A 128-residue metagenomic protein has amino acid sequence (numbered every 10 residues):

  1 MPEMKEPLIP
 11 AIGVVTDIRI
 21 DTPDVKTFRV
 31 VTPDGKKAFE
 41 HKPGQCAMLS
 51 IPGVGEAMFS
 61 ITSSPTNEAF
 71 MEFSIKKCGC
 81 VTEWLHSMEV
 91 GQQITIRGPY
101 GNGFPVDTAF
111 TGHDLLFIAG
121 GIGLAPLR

Functional and structural regions predicted by a protein language model:
P2-Q92: Ferredoxin-reductase
E6, C80-R128: FNR/FR-type flavoprotein reductase catalytic core
